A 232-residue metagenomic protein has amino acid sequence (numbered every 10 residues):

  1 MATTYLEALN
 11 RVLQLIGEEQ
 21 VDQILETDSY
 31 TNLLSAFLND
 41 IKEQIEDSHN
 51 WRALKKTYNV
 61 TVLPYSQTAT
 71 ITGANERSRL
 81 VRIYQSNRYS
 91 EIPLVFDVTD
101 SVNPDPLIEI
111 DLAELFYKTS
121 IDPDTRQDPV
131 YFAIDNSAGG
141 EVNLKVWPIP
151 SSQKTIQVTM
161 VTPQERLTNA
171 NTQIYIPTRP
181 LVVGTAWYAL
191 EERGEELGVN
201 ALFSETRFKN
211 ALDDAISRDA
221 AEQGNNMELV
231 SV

Functional and structural regions predicted by a protein language model:
M1-V232: Glycine-enriched, solvent-exposed interface loops adjoining structured elements
